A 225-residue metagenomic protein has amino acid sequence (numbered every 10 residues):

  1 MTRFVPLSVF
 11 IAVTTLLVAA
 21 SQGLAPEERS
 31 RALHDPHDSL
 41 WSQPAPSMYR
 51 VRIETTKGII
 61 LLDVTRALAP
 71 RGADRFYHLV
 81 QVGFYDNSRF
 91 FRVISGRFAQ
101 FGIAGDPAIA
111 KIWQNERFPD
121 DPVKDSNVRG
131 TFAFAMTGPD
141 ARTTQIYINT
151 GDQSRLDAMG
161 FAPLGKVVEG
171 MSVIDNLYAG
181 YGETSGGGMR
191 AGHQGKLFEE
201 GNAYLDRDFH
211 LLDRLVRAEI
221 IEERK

Functional and structural regions predicted by a protein language model:
T2, P6-L7, L17-K225: Cyclophilin-like peptidyl-prolyl cis-trans isomerases
A12-T15: Hydrophobic membrane-insertion alpha-helices, especially the h-region of bacterial N-terminal signal peptides
